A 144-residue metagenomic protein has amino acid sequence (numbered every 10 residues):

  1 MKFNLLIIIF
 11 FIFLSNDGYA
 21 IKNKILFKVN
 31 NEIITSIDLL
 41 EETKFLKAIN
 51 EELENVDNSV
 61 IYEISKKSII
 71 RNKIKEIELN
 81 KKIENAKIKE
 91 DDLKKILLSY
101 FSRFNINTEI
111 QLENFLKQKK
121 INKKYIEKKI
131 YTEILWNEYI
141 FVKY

Functional and structural regions predicted by a protein language model:
N4-L14: Sec-dependent N-terminal signal peptides
A20-K128, E133, N137: N-terminal targeting/tethering segments
L116, F141-Y144: Acidic/polar surface patches and capping/hinge elements
